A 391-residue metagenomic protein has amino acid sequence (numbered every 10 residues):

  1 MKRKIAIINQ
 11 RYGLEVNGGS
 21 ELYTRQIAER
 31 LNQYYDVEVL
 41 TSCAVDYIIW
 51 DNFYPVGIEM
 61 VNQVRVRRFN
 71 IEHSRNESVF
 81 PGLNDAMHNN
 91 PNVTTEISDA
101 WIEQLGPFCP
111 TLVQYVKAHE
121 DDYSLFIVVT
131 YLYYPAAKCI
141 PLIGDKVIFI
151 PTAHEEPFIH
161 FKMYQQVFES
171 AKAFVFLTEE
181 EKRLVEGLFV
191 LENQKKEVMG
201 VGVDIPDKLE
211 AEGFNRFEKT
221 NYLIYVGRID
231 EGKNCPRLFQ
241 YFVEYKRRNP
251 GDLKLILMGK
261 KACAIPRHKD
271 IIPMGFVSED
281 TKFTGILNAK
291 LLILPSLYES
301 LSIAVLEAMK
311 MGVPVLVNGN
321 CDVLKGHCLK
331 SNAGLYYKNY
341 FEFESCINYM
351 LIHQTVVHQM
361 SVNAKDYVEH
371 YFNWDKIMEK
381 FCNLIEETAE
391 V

Functional and structural regions predicted by a protein language model:
A6, V175, N215-K233, F239-V243: Conserved donor-binding/catalytic core segment of Leloir-type glycosyltransferases
K146-P157, Y164-E210: Donor nucleotide-sugar binding/catalytic pocket of nucleotide-sugar-dependent glycosyltransferases
G259-F283, L291: Nucleotide-activated donor-binding/catalytic signature segment of Leloir-type glycosyltransferases, i.e., the conserved
P266, N320-S331, L335-Y336: Short acidic/histidine- and often glycine-rich active-site loop of Leloir-type glycosyltransferases that engages
L297: Aromatic "clamp/platform" in nucleotide-sugar-dependent glycosyltransferases that forms part of the donor/acceptor
P314-N318: Short hydrophobic beta-strand element within catalytic cores of glycosyltransferases and related nucleotide-activated
H327, Y349, V356-H370, K380-N383: A short, well-ordered alpha-helix in the C-terminal region of glycosyltransferases
K330, G334-F341, Y349-Q354: Conserved acidic donor-binding segment of nucleotide-sugar-dependent glycosyltransferases
